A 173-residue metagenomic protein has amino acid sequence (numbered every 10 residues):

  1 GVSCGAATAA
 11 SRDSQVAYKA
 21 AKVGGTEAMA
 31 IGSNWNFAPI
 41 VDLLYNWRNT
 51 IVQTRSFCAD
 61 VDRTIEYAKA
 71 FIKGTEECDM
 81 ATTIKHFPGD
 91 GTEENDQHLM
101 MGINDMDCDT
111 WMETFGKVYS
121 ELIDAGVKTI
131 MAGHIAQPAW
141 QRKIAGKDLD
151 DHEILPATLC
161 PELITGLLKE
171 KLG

Functional and structural regions predicted by a protein language model:
G1, A20-Y45, T64-G91: Glycine-rich, aromatic-flanked loop segments that form ligand/cofactor-binding clefts across common enzyme folds
G1-A9, N46-F57, D96-G102: Surface-exposed, active-site-proximal loop segments in enzymatic domains
V2, V16, V23, V41 (+4 more regions): Extended aliphatic helical segments
S3, S11-S14, S33, S56 (+2 more regions): Generic serine detector
A10-T26, V61-E66, D109-E113: Glycine-rich anion/phosphate-binding loops
A59-G173: Second-shell residues forming the walls of enzyme active-site clefts
